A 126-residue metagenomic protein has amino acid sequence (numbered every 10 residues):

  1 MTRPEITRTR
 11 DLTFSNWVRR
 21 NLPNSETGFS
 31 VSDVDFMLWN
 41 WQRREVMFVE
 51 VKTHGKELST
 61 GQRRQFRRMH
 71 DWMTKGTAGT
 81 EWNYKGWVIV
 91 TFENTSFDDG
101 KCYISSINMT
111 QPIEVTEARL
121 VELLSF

Functional and structural regions predicted by a protein language model:
M1-Q42: Active-site metal-binding core of divalent-cation-utilizing nuclease and nuclease-like domains
I6-T7, D11-V18, Y84-F126: Domain-level recognition of nuclease-like catalytic cores that cleave nucleotide substrates
F29-V31, T53-N108: Catalytic cores of nucleic-acid endonucleases
F36-L38, V46-T53: Conserved catalytic cores of phosphodiester-cleaving nucleases, focusing on short active-site segments
